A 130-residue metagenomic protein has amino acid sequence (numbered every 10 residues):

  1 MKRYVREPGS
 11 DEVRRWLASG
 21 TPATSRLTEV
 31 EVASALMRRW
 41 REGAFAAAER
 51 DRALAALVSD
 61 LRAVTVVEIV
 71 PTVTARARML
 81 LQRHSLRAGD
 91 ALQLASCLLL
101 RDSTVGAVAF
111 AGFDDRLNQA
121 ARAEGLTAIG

Functional and structural regions predicted by a protein language model:
M1-T28, R39-R52, L126: Short, well-structured N-terminal submotif of metal-dependent ribonuclease cores
S19-P22, A63-T65, V105-A109: Short active-site oxyanion
T24, E68, A88-A91, A111-G112: Short beta-strand scaffold positions
S25, A95, L99-G130: Acidic, PIN/NYN-like endoribonuclease modules and their adjacent C-terminal/linker elements
S34-R41, L98-L99: Short glycine/serine- and small hydrophobic-enriched flexible loop segments
A47-V67, H84, G112-T127: Anionic, Ser/Thr-rich low-complexity intrinsically disordered regions
A55, R62-H84, A91-S96: Acidic catalytic patch
